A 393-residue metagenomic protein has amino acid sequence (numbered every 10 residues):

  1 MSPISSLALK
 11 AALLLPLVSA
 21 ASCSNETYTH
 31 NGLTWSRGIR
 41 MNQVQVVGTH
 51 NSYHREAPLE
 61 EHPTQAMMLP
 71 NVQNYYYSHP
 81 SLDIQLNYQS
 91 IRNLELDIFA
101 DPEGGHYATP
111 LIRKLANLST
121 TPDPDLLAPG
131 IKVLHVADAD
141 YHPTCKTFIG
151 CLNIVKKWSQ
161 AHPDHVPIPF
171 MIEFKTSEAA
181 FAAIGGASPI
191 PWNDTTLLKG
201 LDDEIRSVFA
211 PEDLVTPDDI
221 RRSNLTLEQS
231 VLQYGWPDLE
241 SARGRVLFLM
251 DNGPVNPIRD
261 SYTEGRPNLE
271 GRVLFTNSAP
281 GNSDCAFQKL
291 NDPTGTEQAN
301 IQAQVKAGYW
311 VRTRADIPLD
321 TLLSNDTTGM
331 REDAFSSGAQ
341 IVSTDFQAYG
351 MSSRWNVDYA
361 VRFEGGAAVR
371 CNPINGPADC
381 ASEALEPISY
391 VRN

Functional and structural regions predicted by a protein language model:
M1-A21: Fungal secretory targeting signals
A21-N393: Catalytic cores of phosphodiester-bond hydrolases, prominently lipid phosphodiesterases
